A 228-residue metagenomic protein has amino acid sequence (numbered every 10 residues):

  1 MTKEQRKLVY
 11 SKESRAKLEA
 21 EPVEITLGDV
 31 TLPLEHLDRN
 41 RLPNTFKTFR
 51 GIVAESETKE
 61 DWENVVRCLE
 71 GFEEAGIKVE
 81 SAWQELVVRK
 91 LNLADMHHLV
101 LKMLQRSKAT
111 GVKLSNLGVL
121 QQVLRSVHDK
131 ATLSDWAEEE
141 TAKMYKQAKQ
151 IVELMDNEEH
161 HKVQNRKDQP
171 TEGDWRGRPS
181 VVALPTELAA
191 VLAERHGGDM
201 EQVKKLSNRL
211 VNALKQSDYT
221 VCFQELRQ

Functional and structural regions predicted by a protein language model:
M1-Q228: A basic, Ser/Thr-enriched alpha-helical scaffold prevalent in eukaryotic organelle gene-expression machinery
